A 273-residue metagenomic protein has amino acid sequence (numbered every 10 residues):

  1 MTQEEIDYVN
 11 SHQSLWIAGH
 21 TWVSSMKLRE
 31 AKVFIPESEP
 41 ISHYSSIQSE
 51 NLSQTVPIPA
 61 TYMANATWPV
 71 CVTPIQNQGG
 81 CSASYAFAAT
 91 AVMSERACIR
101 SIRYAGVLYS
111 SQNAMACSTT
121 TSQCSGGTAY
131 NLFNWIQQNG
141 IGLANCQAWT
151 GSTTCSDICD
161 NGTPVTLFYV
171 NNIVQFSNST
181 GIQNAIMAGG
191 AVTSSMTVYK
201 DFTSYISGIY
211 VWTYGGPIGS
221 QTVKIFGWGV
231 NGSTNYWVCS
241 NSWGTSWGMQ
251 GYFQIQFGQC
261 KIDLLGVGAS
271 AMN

Functional and structural regions predicted by a protein language model:
M1-N273: Catalytic-core signature of thiol
